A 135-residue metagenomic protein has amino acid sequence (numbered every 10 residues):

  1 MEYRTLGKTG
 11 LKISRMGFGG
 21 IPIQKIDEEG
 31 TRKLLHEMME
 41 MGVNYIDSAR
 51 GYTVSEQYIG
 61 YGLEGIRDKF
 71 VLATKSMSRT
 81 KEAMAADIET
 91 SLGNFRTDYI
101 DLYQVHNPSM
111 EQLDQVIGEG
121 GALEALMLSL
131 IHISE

Functional and structural regions predicted by a protein language model:
M1-F70: N-terminal binding-site loop/beta-alpha segment at the start of enzyme catalytic domains that lines or forms
G19-E29, T74-E82, E111-Q115: Active-site mouth loops of central-metabolism enzymes
G20, S48-R50, T74-S76, Q104-N107: A cross-domain feature marking catalytic cores of carbohydrate-active enzymes and several ubiquitous metabolic/repair
D27-M38, K81-F95: Short, acidic/polar
T53-Q57, E111-G120: Active-site-adjacent beta->alpha loops and helix N-cap segments on the catalytic face of soluble alpha/beta enzymes
A86-I88, V116-E124: Charged helix-capping and loop-helix junction motifs
F95-Q112: Active-site groove signature of glycoside hydrolases
I131-E135: Conserved small/polar residues in nucleotide/adenosyl-binding loops
